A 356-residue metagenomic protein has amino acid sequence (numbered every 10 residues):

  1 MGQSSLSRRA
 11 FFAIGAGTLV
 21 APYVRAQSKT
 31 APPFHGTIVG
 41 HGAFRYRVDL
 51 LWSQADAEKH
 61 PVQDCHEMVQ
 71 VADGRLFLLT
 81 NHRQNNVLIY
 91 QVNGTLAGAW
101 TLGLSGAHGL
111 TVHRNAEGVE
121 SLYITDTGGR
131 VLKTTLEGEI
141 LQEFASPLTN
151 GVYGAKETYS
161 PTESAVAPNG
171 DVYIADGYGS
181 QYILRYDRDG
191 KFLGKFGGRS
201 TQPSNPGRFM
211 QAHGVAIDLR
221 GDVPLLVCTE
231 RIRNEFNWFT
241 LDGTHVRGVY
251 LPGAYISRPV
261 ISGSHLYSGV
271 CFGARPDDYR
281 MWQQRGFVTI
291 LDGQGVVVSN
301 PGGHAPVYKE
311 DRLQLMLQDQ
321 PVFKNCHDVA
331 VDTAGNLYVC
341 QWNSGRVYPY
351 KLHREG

Functional and structural regions predicted by a protein language model:
M1-T18: N-terminal secretory signal peptides and thylakoid transit peptides that target proteins across membranes
S28-L50: Blade/loop signatures of beta-propeller domains
L50-K59, Q142-A155, L193-G207, V298-D319: Surface-exposed loop and turn segments in beta-propeller and other repeat-based domains that flank or scaffold
K59-D73, G103-E117, T149-N169, Q202-L225 (+4 more regions): Beta-rich, blade/repeat-based domains predominating in secreted/periplasmic proteins but also intracellular
L76-L78, S121-Y123, V172-Y173, L225-V227 (+2 more regions): Conserved beta-propeller blade signature
N85-L88, V92-N115: Blade-loop segments of beta-propeller domains
A254-H304: Loop/turn-rich, solvent-exposed surfaces of beta-rich toroidal or solenoidal domains
N325-G356: Blade-level signature of beta-propeller repeat domains, shared across WD40, Kelch, NHL, RCC1 and BNR/Asp-box propellers
